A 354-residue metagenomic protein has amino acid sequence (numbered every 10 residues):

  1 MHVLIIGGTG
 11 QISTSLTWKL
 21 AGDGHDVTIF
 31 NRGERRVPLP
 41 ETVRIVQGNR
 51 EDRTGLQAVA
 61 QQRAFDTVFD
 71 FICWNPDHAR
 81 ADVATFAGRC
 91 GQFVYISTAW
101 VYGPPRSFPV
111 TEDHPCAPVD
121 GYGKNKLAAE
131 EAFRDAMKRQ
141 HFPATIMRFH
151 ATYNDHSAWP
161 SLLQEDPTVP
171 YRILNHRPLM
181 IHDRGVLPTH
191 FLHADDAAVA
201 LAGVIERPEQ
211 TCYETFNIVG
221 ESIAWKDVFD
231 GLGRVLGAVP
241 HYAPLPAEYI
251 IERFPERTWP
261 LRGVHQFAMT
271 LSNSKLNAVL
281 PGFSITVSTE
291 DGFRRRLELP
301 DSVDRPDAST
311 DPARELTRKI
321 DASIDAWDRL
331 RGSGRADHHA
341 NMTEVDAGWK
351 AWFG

Functional and structural regions predicted by a protein language model:
V3-D23: N-terminal Rossmann NAD(P)H-binding glycine-rich loop of SDR-like oxidoreductase domains
E41-D52, I72-W74: Rossmann-fold cofactor-recognition segment
R63-P109, K124-D135: NAD(P)-cofactor binding segment of oxidoreductase domains
E131-A158: Conserved beta-loop-beta element that borders a ligand/cofactor-binding pocket
N154, I181-L187, E214-I223, G233-V235 (+2 more regions): Glycine-rich Rossmann NAD(P)(H)-binding loop
S161-V169, D183-I205, Y213-E214: Substrate-positioning beta->alpha
A194, E252-F283, S302-P306: Conserved C-terminal active-site "lid" loop/helix of NAD(P)H-dependent oxidoreductases that clamps the redox cofactor
G203-L261, R295, R305-G354: Mid/C-terminal beta-alpha module of Rossmann-like enzyme folds, strongest in SDR-family dehydrogenases/epimerases
